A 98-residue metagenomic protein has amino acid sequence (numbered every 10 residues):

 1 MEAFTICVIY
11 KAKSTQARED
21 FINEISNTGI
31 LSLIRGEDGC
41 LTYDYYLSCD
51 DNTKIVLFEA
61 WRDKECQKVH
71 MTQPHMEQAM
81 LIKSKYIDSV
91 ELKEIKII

Functional and structural regions predicted by a protein language model:
M1-F4, E19: Compositionally biased, disordered extreme N-termini, encompassing classical targeting presequences
E2, L41-T53, Q78-I98: Glycine-rich beta-strand-turn "strand-cap" elements at beta-sheet edges
F4-A12, T42-M71: Short, well-ordered beta-strand segments in beta-rich or mixed alpha/beta enzyme and ligand-binding folds
C7-Y10, Q67-E77, S89-I98: Catalytic cores of transferase enzymes with a strong primary signal for eukaryotic protein kinases
Q16-C40, H75-A79: Short amphipathic alpha-helical segments
I25-N27, F58-W61, M76-E77, Y86 (+1 more regions): Hydrophobic alpha-helical segments
